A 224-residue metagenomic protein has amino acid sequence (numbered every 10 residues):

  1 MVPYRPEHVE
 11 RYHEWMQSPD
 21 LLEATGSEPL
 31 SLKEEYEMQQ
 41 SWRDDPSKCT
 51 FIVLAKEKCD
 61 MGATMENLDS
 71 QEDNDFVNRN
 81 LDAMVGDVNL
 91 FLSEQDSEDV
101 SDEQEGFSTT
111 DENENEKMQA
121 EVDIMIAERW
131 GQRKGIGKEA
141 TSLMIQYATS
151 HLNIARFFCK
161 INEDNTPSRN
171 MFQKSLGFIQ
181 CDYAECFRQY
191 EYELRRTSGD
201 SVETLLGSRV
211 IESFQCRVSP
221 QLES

Functional and structural regions predicted by a protein language model:
V2-Y4, H8, W15, M61 (+1 more regions): Acyl-donor (CoA/ACP) binding surface of acyl/acetyltransferases
P3-P29: Helix-loop element at the rim of GNAT/NAT acetyltransferase active sites that forms part of the acceptor-substrate
E14, E23, E37, S41 (+2 more regions): Charged/polar, solvent-exposed surface patches and flexible loops
P19-S41, A55: Conserved GNAT-fold acetyl-CoA-binding loop/helix
D20-E23, T50, D200, L222: Amphipathic alpha-helical interaction segments
D44-D45: Soluble sensory domains of the PAS superfamily and closely related sensory modules
T50-K56: Cytosolic beta-strand hydrophobic patch enriched in CBS
